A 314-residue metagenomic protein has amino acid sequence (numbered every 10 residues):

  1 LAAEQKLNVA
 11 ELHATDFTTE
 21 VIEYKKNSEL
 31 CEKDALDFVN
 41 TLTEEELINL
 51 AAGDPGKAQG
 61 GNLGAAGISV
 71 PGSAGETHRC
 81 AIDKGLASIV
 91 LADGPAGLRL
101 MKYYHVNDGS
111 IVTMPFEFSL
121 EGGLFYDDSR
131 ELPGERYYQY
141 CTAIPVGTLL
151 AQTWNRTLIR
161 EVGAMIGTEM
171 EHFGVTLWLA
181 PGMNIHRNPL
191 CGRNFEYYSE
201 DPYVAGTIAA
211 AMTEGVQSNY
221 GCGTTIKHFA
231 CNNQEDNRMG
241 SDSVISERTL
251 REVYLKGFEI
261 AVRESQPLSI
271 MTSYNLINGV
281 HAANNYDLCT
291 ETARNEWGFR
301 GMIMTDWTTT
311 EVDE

Functional and structural regions predicted by a protein language model:
L1-E314: Glycoside hydrolase catalytic-domain context in secreted enzymes
